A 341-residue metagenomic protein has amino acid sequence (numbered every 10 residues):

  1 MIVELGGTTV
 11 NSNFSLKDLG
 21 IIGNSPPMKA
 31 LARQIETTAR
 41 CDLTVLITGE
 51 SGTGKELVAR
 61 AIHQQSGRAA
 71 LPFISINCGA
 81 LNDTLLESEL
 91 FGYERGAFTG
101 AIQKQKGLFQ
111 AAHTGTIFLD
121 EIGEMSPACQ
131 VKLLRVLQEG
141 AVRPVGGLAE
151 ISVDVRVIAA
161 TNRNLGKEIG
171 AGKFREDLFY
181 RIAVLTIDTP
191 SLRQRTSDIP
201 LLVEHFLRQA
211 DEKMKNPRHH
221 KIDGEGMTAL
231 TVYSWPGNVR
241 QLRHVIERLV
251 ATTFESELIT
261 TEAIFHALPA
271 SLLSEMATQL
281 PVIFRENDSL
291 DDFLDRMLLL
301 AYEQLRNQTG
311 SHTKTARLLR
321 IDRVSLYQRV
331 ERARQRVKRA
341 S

Functional and structural regions predicted by a protein language model:
M1-G7, S12-D18, N24-K29, E36 (+4 more regions): Nucleotide-binding/hydrolysis machinery
G7-N11, K55, A267-N287: Linker/hinge segments immediately adjacent to helix-turn-helix/homeobox DNA-binding domains
G20, P27, R33-T99, Q110-S126 (+2 more regions): Conserved post-Walker A coupling segment in P-loop NTPases
L31, T53, I76, L90 (+14 more regions): Conserved RecA-like P-loop NTPase ATPase core
Q34, Q65, Y93, K132 (+2 more regions): Conserved helical "switch/dimer-interface" subregion of ABC/ABC-like ATPase nucleotide-binding domains
V45, G54, R60, P281-S341: Bacterial C-terminal helix-turn-helix
I74, K104-T114, F118, S126-K132 (+2 more regions): AAA+/SF3 P-loop NTPase mechanochemical coupling elements
G96-Q103, E139-P144, K167: Short gly/ser/thr-rich secondary-structure transition/capping motifs
